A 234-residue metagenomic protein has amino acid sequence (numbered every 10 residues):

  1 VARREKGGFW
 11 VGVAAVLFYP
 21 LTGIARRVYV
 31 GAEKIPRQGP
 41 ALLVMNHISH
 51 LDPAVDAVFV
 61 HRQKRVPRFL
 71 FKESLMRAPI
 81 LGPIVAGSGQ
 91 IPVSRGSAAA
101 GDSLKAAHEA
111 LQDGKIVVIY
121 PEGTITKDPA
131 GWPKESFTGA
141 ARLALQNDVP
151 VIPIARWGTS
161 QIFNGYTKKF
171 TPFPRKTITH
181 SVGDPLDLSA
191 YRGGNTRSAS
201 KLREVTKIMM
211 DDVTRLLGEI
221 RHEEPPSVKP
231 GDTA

Functional and structural regions predicted by a protein language model:
A2-R37, P79-S88, E224: A transmembrane-helix-recognition feature enriched in membrane-embedded lipid enzymes and envelope glyco-/phospholipid
G31, I35, A130-T196, G231: A cross-family acyltransferase "interaction/gating" segment
R37-S97: Catalytic core of membrane glycerolipid acyltransferases/transacylases, capturing the structured, soluble-facing
P40-L42, I116-Y120, I152: Residue-level preference for the first positions of well-ordered beta-strands
I84, E109, R142-Q146: Hydrophobic/aromatic ligand-binding patch that stacks against planar heteroaromatic rings of cofactors or nucleotides
K105-A110, I178-E204, M209-D211, R215: A charged, well-structured terminal subsegment
A110-A140: Catalytic-site beta-strand/loop segments enriched in glycine and acidic/polar residues
I220-A234: Short, highly charged C-terminal tails/helix-capping segments
